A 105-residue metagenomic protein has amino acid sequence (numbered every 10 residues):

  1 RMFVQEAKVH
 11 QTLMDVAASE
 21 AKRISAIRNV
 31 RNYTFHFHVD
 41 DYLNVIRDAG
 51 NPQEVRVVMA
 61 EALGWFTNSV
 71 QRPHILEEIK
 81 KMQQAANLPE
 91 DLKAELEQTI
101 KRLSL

Functional and structural regions predicted by a protein language model:
R1-V4, Q11, A21-F35, N44 (+2 more regions): Structural detector for internal amphipathic alpha-helices that build alpha-solenoid repeat scaffolds
Q5-A7, V39, R72-L76: Core helices of alpha-solenoid repeat scaffolds
K8-A18, D40-N51, K80-L88: HEAT/HEAT-like alpha-solenoid repeats
